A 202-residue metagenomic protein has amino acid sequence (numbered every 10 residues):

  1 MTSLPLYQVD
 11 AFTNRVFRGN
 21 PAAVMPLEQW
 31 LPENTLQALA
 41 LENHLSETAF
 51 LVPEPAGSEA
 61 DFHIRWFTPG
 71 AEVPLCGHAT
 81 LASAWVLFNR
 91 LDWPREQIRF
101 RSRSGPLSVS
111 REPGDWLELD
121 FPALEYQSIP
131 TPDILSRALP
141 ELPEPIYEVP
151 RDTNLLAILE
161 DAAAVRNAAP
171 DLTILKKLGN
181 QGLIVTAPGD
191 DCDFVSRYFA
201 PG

Functional and structural regions predicted by a protein language model:
M1-C76, L81-G202: Active-site proximal loop and beta-alpha junction motif in alpha/beta enzyme cores
